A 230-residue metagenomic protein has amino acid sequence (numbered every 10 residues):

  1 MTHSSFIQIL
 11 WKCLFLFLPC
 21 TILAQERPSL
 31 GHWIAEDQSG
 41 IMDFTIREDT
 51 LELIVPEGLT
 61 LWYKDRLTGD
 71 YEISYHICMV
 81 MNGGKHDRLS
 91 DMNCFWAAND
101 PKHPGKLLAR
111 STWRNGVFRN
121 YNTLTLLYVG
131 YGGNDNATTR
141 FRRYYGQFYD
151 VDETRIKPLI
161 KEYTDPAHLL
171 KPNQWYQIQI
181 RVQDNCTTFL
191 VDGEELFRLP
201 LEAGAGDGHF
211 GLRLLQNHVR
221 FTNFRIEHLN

Functional and structural regions predicted by a protein language model:
M1-E26: Bacterial Sec-dependent N-terminal signal peptides
Q25-N230: Extracellular glycan-recognition regions
